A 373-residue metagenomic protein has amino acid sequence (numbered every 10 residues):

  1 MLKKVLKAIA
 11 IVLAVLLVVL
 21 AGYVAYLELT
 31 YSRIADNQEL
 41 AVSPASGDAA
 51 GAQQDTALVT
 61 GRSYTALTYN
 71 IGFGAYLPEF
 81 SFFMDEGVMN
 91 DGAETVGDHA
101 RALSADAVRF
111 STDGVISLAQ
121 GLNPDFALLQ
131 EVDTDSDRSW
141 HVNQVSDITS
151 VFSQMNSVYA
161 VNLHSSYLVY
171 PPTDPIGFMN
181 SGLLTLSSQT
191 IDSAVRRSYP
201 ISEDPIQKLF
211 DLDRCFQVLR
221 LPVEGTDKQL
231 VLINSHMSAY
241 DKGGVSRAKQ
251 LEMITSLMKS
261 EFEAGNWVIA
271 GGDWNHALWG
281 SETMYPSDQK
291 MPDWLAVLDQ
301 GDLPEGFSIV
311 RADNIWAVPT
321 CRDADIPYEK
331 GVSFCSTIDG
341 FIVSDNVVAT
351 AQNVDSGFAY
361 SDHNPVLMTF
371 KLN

Functional and structural regions predicted by a protein language model:
K3-S150, Y159-Y170, D174-N180: N-terminal, active-site-proximal structural segment of metallo-dependent hydrolase catalytic domains
T65-I71, H99-R101, S111-H141, L186 (+5 more regions): Active-site beta-strand/loop signature of hydrolases that rely on acidic residues for catalysis
I71-G74, V132-S136, N162-S166, I191-D192 (+3 more regions): Solvent-exposed loop/turn segments at secondary-structure junctions within structured extracellular/periplasmic domains
D98-S104, V132-S136, Y199-K208, H236-R247: Surface-exposed cleft-lining segments at the edges of enzyme active sites
S150-S153, G177-A194, R220-P222, E329-V348 (+1 more regions): Conserved beta strand-loop-helix elements of the APE1-like EEP
H164-Q229, N234: A well-ordered secondary-structure block
I206-K208, P327-V332, D355-A359: Short proline/glycine-enriched turn/loop segments at secondary-structure junctions
D241-D345: Metal-dependent phosphoesterases centered on the DNase I-like endonuclease/exonuclease/phosphatase
